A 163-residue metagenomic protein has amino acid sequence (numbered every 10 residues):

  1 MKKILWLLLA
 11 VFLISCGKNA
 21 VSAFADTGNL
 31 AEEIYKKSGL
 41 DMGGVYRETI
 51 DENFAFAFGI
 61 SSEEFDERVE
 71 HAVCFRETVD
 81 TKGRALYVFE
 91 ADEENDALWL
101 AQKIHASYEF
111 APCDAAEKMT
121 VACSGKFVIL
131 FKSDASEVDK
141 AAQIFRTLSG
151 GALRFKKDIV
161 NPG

Functional and structural regions predicted by a protein language model:
K2-N19: Sec-dependent N-terminal signal peptides of Gram-positive bacterial secreted proteins and lipoproteins
C16-A85, E90-G163: Soluble, non-membrane globular domain cores that form compact, hydrophobic packing and curved binding surfaces
